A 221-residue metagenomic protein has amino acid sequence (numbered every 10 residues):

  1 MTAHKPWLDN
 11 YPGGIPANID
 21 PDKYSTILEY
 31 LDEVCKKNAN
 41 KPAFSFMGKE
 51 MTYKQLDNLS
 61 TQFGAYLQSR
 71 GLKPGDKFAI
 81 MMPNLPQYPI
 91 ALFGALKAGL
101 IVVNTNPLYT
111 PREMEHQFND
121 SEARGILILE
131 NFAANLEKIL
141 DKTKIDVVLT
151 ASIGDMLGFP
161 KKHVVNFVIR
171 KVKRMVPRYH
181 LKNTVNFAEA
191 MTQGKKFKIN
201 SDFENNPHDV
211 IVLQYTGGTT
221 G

Functional and structural regions predicted by a protein language model:
M1-Y24: Flexible, non-catalytic linker and terminal segments flanking ANL/adenylate-forming cores
D9, I139-P207: ANL superfamily adenylate-forming
D22-K23, D32, N40-L85, P89-F93 (+1 more regions): Conserved AMP-binding/adenylate-forming core of the ANL superfamily
G99: Structured binding elements
Y109-T143: Conserved ATP-dependent adenylate/AMP-binding module captured primarily in the ANL superfamily
F197, L213-G221: Conserved adenylation A10 loop of the ANL superfamily
